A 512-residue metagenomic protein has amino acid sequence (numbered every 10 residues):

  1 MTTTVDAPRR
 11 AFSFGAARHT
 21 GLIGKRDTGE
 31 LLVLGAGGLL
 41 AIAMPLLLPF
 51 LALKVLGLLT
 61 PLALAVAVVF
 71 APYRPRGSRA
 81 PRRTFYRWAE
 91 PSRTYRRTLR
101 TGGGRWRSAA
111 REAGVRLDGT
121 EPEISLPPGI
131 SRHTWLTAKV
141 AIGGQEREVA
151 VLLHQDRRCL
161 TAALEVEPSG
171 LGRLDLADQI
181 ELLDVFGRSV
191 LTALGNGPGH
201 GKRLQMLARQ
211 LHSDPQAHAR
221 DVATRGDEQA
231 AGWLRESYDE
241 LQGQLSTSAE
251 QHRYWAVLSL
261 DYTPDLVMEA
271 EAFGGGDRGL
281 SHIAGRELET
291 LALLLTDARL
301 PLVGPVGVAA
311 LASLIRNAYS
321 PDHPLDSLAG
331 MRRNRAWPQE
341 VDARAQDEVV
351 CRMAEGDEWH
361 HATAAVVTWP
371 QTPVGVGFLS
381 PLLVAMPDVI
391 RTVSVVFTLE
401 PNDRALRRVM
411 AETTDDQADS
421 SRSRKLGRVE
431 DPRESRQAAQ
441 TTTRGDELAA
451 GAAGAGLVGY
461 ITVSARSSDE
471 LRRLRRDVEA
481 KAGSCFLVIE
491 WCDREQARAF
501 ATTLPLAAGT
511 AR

Functional and structural regions predicted by a protein language model:
T2-L31, L53-R512: Extended, folded cores of ATP/NTP-driven motor/assembly subunits in large transport and secretion machines
G35-L46, L64-A65: Hydrophobic, membrane-inserted alpha-helices
I42-L58: Membrane-interfacial hairpin junctions
